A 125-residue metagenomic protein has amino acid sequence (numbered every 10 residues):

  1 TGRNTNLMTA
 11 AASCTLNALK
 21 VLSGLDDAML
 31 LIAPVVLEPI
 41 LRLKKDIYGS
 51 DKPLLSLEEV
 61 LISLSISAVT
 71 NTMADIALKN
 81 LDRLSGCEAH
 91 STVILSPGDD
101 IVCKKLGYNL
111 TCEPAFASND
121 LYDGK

Functional and structural regions predicted by a protein language model:
T1: Short, basic/aromatic recognition patches
T5-G24: A short, polar/charged loop-to-alpha-helix boundary motif
D26-P34, E88: Flexible, glycine/charged-enriched surface loops at secondary-structure junctions
V36-K125: C-terminal binding/interaction regions
